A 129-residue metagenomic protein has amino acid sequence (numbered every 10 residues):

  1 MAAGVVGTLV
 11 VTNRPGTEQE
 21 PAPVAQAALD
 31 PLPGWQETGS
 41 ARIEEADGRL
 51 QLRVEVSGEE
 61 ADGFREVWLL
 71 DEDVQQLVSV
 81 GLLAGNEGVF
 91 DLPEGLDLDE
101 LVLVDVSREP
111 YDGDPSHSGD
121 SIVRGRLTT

Functional and structural regions predicted by a protein language model:
M1-T129: N-terminal targeting/export leaders
